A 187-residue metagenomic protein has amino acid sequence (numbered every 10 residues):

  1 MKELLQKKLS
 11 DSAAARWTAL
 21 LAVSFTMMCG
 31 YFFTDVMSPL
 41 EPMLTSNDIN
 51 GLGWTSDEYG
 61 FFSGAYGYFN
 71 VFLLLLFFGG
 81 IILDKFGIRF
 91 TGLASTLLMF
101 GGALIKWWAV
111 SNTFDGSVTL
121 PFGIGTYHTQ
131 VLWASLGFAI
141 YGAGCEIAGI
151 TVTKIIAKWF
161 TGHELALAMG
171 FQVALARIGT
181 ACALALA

Functional and structural regions predicted by a protein language model:
T18-S46, S56: Extracytoplasmic
Y31, D35, T126, Q130 (+2 more regions): Small-residue-rich segments within alpha-helical transmembrane domains of MFS-like 12-TM solute carriers
G64-I81: Central cavity-lining transmembrane alpha-helices of secondary-active solute carriers, predominantly the Major
L97-T126: C-terminal ends and interior cores of transmembrane alpha-helices in multi-pass membrane transporters/permeases
I147-F160: Intracellular juxtamembrane helix-capping segments at the cytosolic ends of symmetry-related transmembrane helices
A166-L186: Glycine-rich segments within core transmembrane alpha-helices of 12-TM secondary carriers
